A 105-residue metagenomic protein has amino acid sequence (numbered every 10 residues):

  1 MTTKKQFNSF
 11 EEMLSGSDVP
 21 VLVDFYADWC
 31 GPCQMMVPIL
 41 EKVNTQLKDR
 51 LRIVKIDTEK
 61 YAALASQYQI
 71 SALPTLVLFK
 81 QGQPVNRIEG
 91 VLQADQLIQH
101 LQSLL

Functional and structural regions predicted by a protein language model:
M1-L22, A27-R50, E59-A63, Q67 (+2 more regions): Proteins that catalyze or organize thiol-disulfide redox chemistry and the adjacent proteostasis machinery handling
I56: Cofactor-binding loops of NAD(P)H-dependent oxidoreductases, dominated by short-chain dehydrogenase/reductases
